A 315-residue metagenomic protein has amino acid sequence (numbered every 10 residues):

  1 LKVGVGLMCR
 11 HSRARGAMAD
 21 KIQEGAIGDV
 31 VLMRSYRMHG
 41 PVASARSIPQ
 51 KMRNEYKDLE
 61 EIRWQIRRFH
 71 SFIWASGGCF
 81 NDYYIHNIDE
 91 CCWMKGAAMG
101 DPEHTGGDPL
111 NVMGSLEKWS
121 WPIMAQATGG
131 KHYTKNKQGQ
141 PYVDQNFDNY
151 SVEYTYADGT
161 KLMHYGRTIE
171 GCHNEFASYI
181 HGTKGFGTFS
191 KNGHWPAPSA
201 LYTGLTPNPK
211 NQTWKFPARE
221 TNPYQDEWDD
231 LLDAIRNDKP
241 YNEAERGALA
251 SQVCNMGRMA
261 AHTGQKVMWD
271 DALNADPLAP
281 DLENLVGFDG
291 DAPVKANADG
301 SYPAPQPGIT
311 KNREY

Functional and structural regions predicted by a protein language model:
L1-V143, E170-C172, A177-Y179, F186 (+2 more regions): Predominantly a Rossmann-like dinucleotide-binding segment in NAD(P)-dependent oxidoreductases
L1-V3, T160, D238-P240: Short, surface-exposed connector motifs at secondary-structure boundaries
V3-G6, M163, E243-A244: Short catalytic-loop micro-motif centered on adjacent basic/acidic residues
D58, I62-R63, S76-M113, S120 (+2 more regions): C-terminal helical cap and adjacent loop that interface with cofactors, partners, or active-site loops
K131, S151-Y154: Active-site Gly/Thr loop motif
K137, G159-I169: Flexible, glycine/threonine-enriched loop-and-boundary segments that flank and lead into catalytic domains of large
G139-Q140, G159, K210, G300: Intrinsic-disorder/low-complexity loop/linker signature
A157-K161, K184-G185: Glycine-centered tight beta-turn/hairpin loop motif at sheet-sheet or coil-to-beta transitions
